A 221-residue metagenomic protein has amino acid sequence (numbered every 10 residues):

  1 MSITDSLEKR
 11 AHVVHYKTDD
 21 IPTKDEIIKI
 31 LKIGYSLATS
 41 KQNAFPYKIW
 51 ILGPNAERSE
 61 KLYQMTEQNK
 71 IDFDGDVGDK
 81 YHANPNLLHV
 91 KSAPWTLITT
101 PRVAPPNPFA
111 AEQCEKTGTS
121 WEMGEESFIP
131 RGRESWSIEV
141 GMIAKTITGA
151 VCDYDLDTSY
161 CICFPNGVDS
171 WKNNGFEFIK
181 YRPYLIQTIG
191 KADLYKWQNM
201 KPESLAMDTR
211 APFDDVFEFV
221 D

Functional and structural regions predicted by a protein language model:
M1-R102, D215-D221: N-terminal amphipathic, basic helical "cap/leader" segment at the start of enzyme domains
I3-V13, F178, R182-D221: C-terminal helix-cap and adjacent tail motif
I30, G34-Y35, L97, V103-P105 (+1 more regions): Small-aliphatic-rich amphipathic alpha-helix that forms the alpha element of a beta-alpha
K41, D153, I179: Arginine/glycine-rich "motif VI" loop of SF2 helicases in the C-terminal RecA-like domain
E57-R58, P105-P106, G167, T209: Short phosphate-engaging motifs
Q68-N69, E177-I179: Short, hinge-like loop/turn segments at secondary-structure boundaries
P85-L88, N173-E177: A generic local secondary-structure boundary/capping motif
A93-W95, Y154, L185: Generic beta-strand structural signal
